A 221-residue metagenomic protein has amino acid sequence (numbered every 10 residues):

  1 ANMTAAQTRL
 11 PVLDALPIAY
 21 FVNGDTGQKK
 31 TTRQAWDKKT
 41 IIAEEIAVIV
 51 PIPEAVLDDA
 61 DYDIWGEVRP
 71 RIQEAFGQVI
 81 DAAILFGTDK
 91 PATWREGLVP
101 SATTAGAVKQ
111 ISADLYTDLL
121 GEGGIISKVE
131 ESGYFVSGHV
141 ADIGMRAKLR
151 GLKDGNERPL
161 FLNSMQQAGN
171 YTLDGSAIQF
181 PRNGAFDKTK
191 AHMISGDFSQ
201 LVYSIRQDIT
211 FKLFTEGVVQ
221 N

Functional and structural regions predicted by a protein language model:
A1-V48, T117-L120: Assembly/oligomerization interface modules of large self-assembling protein complexes
M3-T4, D89-Q220: Extended oligomerization regions of viral-like shell subunits
T8, V12, I18-V22, D59-D61 (+2 more regions): Short helix/loop capping segments that flank catalytic or ligand/cofactor-binding pockets
R9, I49-P51, G138-V140: Structured core elements
P11-D14, P53, D142-G144, P181: Structured loops at beta-to-helix junctions and adjacent beta-edge loops in soluble globular domains
D25, T31-T32, D81, K190-H192: Active-site and NAD+-binding cores of ADP-ribose-processing enzymes
T40-D58, I143-L149, K153-N156: Extended, low-charge hydrophobic alpha-helical regions
I49-T117: Acidic, glycine-rich loop-and-beta core segments that form the ion-binding/anion-interacting portion of active sites
